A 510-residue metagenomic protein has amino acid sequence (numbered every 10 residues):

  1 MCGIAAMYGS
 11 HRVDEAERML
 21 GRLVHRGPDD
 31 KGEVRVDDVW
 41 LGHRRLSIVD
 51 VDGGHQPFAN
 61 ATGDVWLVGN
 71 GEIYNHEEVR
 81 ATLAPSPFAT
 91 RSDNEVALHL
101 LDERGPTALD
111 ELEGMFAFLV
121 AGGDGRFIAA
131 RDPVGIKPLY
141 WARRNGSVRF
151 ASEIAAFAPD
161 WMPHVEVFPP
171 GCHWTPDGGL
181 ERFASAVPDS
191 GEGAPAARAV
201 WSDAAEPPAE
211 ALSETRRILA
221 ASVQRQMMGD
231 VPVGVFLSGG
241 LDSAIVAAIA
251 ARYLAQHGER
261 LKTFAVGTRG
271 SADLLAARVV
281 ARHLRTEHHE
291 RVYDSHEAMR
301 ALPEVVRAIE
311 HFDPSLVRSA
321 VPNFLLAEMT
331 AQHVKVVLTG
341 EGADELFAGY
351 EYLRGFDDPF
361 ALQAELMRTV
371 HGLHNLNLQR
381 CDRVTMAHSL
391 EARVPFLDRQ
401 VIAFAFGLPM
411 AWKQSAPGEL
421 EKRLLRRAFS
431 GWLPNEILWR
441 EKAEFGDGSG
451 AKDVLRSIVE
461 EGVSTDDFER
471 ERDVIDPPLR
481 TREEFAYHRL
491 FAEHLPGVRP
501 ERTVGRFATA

Functional and structural regions predicted by a protein language model:
M1, T107, Q332-T339, E345 (+3 more regions): Adenosyl-5′-phosphate
M1-F312, N323: Cysteine-centered catalytic environments shared across enzyme families
G42-D52, P133, T330, V370-H371 (+1 more regions): Short Ser/Thr-interspersed hydrophobic loop/turn segments at strand-loop and sheet-helix junctions that line or gate
E78, A348-Y350: Short, solvent-exposed loop/turn and secondary-structure capping segments
S213-G234, M329-H333, V337, H494-R502 (+1 more regions): Phosphate/ATP-binding catalytic cores across multiple sugar-kinase/actin-like superfamilies, primarily ASKHA
Q256, G355-F356: A glycine- and small-aliphatic-rich helix-loop capping segment at beta-alpha/alpha-beta transitions that lines
D313-S319: Short, flexible loop segments at the rims of nucleotide/cofactor-binding pockets, characterized by
